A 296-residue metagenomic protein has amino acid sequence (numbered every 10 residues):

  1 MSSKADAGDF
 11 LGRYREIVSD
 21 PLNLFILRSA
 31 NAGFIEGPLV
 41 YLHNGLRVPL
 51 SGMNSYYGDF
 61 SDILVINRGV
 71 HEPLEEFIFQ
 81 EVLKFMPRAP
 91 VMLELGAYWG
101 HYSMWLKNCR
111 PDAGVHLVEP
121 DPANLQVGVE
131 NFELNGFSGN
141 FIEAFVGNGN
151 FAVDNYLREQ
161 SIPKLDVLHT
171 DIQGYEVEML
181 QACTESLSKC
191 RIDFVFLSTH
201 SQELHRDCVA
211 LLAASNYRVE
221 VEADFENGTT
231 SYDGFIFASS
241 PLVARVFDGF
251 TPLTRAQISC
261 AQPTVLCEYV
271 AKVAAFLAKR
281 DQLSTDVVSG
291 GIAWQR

Functional and structural regions predicted by a protein language model:
M1-V118, Q126-G128, F137-N140, V219 (+1 more regions): S-adenosyl-L-methionine
F85-R88, L157-L165, K189-C190: Glycine-rich phosphate-binding loop signature in dinucleotide/nucleotide-binding domains
G96, H169-Q173: Conserved S-adenosyl-L-methionine
W105, Y156, M179-S186, D207-L211: A short acidic, amphipathic alpha-helical/loop segment
L106-R110, E185-I192: Short, conserved loop/helix-junction motifs that constitute active-site signature segments in enzyme catalytic cores
D121-I162: S-adenosyl-L-methionine
N148, Q173-M179: Short acidic, Gly/Ser-rich segments with clustered Asp/Glu that frequently serve as metal-coordination loops in enzyme
R191-H200: Conserved beta-strand signature within the Rossmann-like core of class I S-adenosyl-L-methionine
